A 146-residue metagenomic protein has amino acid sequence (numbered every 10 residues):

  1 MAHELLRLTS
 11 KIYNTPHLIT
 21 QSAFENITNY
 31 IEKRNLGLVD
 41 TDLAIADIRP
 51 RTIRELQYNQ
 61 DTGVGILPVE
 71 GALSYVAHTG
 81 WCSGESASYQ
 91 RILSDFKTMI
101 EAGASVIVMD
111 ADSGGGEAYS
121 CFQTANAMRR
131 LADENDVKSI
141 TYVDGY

Functional and structural regions predicted by a protein language model:
M1-Y146: N-terminal organellar transit peptides
